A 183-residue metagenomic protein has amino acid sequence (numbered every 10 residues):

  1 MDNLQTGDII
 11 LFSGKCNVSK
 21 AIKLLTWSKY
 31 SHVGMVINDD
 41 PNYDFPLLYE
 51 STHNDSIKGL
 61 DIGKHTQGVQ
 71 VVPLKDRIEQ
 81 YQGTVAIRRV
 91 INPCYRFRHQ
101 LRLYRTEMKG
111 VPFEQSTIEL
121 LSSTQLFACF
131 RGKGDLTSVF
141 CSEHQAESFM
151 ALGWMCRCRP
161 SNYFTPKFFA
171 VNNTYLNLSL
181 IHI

Functional and structural regions predicted by a protein language model:
G7-D8: Loop/turn positions that initiate beta-strands
F12-R89, L126-C129: Glycine-rich catalytic cores of cysteine/serine-nucleophile enzymes that process amide/ester linkages in cell-envelope
V18-L24, S28, E79-S161: Active-site nucleophile-His-acid catalytic modules used for acyl/amide transfer and hydrolysis across diverse enzymes
P46-L47, M155-C156, L178: Non-catalytic, soluble scaffold/interaction modules
R159-L176: C-terminal/domain-terminus segments
I181-I183: Conserved small/polar residues in nucleotide/adenosyl-binding loops
